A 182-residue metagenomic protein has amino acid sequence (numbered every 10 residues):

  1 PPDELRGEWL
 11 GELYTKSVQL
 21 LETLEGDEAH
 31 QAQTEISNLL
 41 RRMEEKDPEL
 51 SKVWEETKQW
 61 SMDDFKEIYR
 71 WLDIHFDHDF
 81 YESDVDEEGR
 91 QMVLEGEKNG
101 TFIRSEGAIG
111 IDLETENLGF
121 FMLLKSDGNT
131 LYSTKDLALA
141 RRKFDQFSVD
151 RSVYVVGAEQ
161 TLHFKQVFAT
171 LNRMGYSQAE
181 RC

Functional and structural regions predicted by a protein language model:
P1-C182: NTP-dependent nucleotidyl-transfer catalytic core
